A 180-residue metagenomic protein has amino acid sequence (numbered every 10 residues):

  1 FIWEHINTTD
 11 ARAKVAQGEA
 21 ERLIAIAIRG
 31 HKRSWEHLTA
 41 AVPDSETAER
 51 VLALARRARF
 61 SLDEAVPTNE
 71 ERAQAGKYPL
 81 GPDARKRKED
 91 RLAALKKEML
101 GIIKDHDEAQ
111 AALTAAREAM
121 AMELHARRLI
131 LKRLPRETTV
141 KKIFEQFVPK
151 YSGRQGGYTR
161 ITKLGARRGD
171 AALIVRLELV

Functional and structural regions predicted by a protein language model:
W3-V180: Structured, basic alpha/beta domains of bacterial-type, RNA-associated proteins
